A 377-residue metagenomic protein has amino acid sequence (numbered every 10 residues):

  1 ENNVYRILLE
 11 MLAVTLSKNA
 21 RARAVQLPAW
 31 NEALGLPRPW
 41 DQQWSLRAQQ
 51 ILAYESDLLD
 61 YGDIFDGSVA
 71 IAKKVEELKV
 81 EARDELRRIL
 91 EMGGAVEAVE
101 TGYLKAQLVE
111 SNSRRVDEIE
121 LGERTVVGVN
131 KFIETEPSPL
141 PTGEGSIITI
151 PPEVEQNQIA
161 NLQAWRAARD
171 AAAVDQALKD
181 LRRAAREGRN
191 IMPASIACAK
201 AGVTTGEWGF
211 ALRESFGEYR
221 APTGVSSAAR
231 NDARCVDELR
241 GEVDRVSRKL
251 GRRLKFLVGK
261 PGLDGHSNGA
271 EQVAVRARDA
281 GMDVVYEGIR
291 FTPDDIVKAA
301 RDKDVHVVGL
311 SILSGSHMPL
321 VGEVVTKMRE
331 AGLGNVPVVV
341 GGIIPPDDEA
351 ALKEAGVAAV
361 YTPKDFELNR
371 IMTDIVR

Functional and structural regions predicted by a protein language model:
E1-A13, L27-R47: Helix-rich catalytic cores of soluble enzyme domains
L12-L34, I51-A72, S226, G251-K260 (+1 more regions): Core alpha/beta catalytic barrel or barrel-like domain that forms the active/cofactor pocket in diverse metabolic
V25, L36-P39, Q43-E238, R301 (+1 more regions): Flexible, glycine-rich loop/tail regions that form catalytic "lids" or insertion modules at the edges of active sites
D41, G224, N369-R377: C-terminal helical cap(s) of enzyme catalytic domains, especially alpha/beta-barrels
A194-C198, K255-K260, H306-I312, V339: Short glycine-rich or small-residue beta-strand-to-loop segments that form or flank ligand, phosphate, metal/Fe-S
E207-S247, G251-D294: Glycine-rich, small/polar surface segments that engage phosphate groups of diverse ligands
A270-T373: Cofactor-cradling patches in redox/metallo enzymes
